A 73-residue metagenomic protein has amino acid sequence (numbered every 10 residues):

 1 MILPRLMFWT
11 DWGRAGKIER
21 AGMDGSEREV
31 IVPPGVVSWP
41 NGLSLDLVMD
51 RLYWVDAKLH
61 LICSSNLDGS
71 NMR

Functional and structural regions predicted by a protein language model:
M1, L43-L45: Hydrophobic core register within WD40 beta-propeller blades
P4-R5, V48-D50: Short coil/turn segments that connect the beta-strands within blades of beta-propeller domains
L6, K17-E19, L61-C63: A short loop-to-beta-strand structural motif that recurs across blades of beta-propeller domains
F8-T10, Y53-W54: Residue position within the beta-strands of beta-propeller blades
W12-G13, V48, A57, L67: Short loop/turn segments immediately following the C-termini of beta-strands
R14, G25-E27, L59, G69-N71: Short coil turn/linker residues within repeat-based beta-strand modules
I31-V36: Surface loop/turn motifs at the tips and blade-to-blade linkers of beta-strand repeat domains
